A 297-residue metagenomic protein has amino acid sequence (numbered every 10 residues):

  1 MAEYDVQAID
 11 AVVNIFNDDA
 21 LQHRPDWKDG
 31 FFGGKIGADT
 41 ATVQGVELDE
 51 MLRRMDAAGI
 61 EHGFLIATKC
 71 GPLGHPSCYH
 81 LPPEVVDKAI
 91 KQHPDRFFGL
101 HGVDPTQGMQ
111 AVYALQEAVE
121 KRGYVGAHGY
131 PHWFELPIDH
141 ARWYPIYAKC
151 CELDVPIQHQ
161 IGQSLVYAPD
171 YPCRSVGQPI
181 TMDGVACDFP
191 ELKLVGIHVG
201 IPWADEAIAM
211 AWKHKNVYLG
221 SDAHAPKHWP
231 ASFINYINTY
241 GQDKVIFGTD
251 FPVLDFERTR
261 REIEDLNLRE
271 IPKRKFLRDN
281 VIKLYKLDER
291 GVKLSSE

Functional and structural regions predicted by a protein language model:
A2-H62, G241-I246, L254-E297: Mid-to-C-terminal alpha-helical segments outside catalytic/metal-binding sites
A8-A11, L65-I66, L100-H101, H128 (+3 more regions): Active-site neighborhood of phospho(di)ester-bond hydrolases with catalytic His/Asp-centered motifs
V12, M55, V86, G99 (+9 more regions): Conserved, mostly hydrophobic/aromatic
F16-D19, C70-L73, P105-G108, F134 (+4 more regions): Active-site environment of divalent metal-dependent phosphoester hydrolases
G45-M55, Q107-A118, A204: Short, acidic/polar
L48-L52, P83-I90, L115-Q116, W143 (+4 more regions): Generic structural signal for well-ordered alpha-helices, preferentially at hydrophobic/aromatic core positions
E61-H62, K69-L165: Active-site gating/metal-coordination segments in enzymes
R122-G126, D139-I246, V292-E297: Catalytic pocket-lining loop regions of alpha/beta-barrel enzymes, especially the amidohydrolase/enolase/GH5 lineages
